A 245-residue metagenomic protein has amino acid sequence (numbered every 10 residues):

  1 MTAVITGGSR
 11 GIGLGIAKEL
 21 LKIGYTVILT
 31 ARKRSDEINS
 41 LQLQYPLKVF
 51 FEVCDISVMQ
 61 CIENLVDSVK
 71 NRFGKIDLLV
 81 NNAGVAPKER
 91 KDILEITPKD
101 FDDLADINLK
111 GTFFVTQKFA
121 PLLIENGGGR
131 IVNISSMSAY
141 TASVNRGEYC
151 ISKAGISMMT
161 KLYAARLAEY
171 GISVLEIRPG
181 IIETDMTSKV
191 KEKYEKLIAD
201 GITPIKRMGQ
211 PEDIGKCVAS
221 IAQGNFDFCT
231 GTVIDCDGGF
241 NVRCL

Functional and structural regions predicted by a protein language model:
S9-G11: Conserved glycine-rich cofactor-binding loop
I23-N39: Conserved glycine-rich Rossmann-like NAD(P)H-binding loop of the short-chain dehydrogenase/reductase
E63, A86-D102, N145-E148, S188: Conserved mid-core segment of classical short-chain dehydrogenase/reductases
R90, G201-I202, T230-L245: Short C-terminal tail/terminal secondary-structure segment of NAD(P)H-dependent dehydrogenase/reductase domains
L94-F113, V132, I156, I205: Catalytic Tyr-X3-Lys loop
T116, S152-G155, T160: Active-site helix of classical SDR
P121, A164-E169, D227: Alpha-helical segment proximal to the catalytic Tyr-Lys
S136: Residue(s) in the substrate-gating loop at a strand-loop-helix junction that position the organic substrate next
